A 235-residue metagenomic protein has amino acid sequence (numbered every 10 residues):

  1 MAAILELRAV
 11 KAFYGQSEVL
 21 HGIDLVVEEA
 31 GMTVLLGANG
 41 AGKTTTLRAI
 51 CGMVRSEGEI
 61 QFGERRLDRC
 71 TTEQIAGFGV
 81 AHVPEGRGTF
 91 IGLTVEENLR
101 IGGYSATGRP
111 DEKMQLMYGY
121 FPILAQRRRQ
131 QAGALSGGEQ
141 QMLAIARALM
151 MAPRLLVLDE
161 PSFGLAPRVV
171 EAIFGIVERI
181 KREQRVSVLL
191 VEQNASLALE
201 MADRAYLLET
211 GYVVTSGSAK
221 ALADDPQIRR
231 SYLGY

Functional and structural regions predicted by a protein language model:
A2-Y235: Glycine-rich phosphate-binding loops of nucleotide-dependent enzymes
